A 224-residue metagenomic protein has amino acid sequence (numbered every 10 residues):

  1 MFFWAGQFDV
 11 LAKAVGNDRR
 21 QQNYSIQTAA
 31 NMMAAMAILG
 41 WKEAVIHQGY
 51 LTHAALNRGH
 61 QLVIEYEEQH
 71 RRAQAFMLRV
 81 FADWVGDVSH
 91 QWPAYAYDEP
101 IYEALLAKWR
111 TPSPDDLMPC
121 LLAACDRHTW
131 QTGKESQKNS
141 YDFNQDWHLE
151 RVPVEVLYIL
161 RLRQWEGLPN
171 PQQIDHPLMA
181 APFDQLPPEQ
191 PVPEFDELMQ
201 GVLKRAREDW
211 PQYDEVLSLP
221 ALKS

Functional and structural regions predicted by a protein language model:
M1-T129: Eukaryote-skewed repeat-based solenoidal scaffolds used as protein-protein interaction platforms, primarily
F76-S224: Terminal, non-catalytic domain-edge segments
